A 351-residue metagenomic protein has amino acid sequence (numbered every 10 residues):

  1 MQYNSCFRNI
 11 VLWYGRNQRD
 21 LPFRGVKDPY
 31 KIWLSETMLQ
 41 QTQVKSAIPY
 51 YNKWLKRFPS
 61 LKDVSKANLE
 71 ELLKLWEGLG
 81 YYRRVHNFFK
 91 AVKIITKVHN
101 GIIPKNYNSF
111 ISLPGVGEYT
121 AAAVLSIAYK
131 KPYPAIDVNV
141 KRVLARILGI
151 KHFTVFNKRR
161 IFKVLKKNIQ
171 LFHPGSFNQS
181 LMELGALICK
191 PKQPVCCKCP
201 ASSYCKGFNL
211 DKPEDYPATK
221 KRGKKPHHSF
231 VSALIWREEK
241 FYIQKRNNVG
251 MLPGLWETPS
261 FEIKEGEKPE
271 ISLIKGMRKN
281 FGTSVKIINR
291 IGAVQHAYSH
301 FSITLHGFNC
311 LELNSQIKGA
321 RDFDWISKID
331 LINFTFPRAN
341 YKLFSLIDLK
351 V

Functional and structural regions predicted by a protein language model:
M1-D20, G25, A186-V351: Intrinsically disordered, low-complexity, charged terminal extensions of DNA damage-control enzymes
Q2-V195, A201-L210, G282-S284: Catalytic cores of DNA base-excision repair glycosylases
